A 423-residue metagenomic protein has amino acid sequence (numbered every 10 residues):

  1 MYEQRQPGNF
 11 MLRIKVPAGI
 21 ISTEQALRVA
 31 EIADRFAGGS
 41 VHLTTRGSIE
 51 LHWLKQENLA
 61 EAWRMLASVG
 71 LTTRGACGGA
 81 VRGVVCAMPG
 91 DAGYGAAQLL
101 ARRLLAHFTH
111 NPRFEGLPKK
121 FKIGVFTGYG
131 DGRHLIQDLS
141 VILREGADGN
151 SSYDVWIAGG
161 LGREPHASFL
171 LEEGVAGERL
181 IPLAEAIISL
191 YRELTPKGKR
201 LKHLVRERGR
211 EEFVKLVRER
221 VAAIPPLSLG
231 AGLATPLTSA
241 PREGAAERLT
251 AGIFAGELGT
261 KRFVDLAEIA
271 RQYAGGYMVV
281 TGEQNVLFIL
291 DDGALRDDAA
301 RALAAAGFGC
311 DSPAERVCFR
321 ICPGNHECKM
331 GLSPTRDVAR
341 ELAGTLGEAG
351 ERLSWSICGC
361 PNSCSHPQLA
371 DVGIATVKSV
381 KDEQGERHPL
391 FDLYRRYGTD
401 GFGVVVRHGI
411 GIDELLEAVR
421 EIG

Functional and structural regions predicted by a protein language model:
M1-R5, L71-G75, A234-T235: Intrinsic, low-complexity N-terminal interaction/targeting segments
Y2-Q6, G38-L43, R192-L194, T238-G244 (+1 more regions): Short, flexible, solvent-exposed loop/turn segments with mixed acidic/basic and small polar residues
R5-R13, R163-S168, E243-T250: Gly-rich Lys/Arg/Thr-decorated short loops/hinges at beta-loop-alpha junctions or inter-strand turns that position
N9-D154, P182, L249-Q384: Small-residue-enriched alpha-helical segments and adjacent helix-cap loops that form tight helix-helix packing
E57-N58, R192-A240, A294-A299: Terminal amphipathic helices with adjacent charged low-complexity linkers/tails
T109, I188, R192-T195, A222 (+1 more regions): Hydrophobic/aromatic-lined pockets within catalytic cores
E115-V214, Q368-G423: Mobile "lid/hinge" segments at catalytic clefts and subdomain interfaces of large enzymes
A222-D265: Charge-rich, low-complexity terminal tails
